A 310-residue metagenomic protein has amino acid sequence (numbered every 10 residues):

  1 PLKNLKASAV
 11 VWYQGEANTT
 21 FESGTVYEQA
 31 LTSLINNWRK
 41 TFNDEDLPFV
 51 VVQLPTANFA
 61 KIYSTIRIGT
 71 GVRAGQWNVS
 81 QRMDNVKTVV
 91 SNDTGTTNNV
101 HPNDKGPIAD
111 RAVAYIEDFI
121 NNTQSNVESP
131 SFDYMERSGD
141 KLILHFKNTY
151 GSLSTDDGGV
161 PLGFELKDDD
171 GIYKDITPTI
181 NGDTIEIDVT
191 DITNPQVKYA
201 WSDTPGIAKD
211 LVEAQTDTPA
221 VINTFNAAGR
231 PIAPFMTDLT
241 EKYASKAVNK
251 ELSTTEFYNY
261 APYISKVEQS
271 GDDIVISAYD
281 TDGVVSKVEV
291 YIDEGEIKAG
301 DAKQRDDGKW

Functional and structural regions predicted by a protein language model:
P1-L252: Cell-envelope and extracellular/periplasmic
T254-W310: Long, low-complexity serine/threonine/glycine- and acidic-rich segments characteristic of extracellular
